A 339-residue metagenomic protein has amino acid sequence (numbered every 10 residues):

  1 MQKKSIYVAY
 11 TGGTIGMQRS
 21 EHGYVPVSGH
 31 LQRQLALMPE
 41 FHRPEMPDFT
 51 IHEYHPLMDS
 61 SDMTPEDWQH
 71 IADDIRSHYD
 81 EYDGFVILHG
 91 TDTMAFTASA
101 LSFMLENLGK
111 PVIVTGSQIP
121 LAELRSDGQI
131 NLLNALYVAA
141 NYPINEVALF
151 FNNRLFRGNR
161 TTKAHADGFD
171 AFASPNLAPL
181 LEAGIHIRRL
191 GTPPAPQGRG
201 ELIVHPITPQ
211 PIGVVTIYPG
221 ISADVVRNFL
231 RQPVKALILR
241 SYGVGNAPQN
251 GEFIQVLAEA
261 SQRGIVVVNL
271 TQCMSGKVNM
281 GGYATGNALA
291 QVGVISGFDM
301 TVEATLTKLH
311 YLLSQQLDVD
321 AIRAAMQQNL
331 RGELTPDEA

Functional and structural regions predicted by a protein language model:
M1-S77, Q255: ATP/NTP phosphate-donor binding region
Q2-G13, R19, L31-R43, R157-V244 (+2 more regions): Accessory alpha-helical/coil subdomains and C-terminal extensions that flank or cap enzyme catalytic cores
A9-T11, I87-H89, I113-G116, A148-N152 (+3 more regions): Short beta-strand segments
R19-H22, A98-S99, L124-D127, R157-K163 (+1 more regions): Short acidic, glycine/serine/threonine-rich loops at helix termini
L88-K110, Q249-V256: Short Gly/Thr/Asp-enriched flexible loops that form oxyanion-binding sites at enzyme active sites
A98-D127, L136-Y142, S261-T271: Short, acidic/small-residue loops that bind anionic groups at enzyme active sites
V114-G184: Internal gly/pro-rich beta-alpha loop/helix module that stabilizes soluble enzyme cofactors or their anionic handles
V244-A339: C-terminal non-catalytic interaction/assembly regions of soluble proteins
